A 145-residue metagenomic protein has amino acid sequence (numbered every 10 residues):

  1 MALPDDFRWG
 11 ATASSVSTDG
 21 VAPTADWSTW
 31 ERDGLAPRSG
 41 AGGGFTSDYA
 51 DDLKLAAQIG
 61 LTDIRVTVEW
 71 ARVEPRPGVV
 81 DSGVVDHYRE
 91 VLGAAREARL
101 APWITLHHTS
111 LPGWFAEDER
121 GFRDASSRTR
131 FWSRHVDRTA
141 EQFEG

Functional and structural regions predicted by a protein language model:
M1-L61: N-terminal carbohydrate-binding accessory modules
D19-G20, L53-G145: Substrate-binding cleft and catalytic face of glycoside hydrolase catalytic domains, especially the flexible beta-alpha
